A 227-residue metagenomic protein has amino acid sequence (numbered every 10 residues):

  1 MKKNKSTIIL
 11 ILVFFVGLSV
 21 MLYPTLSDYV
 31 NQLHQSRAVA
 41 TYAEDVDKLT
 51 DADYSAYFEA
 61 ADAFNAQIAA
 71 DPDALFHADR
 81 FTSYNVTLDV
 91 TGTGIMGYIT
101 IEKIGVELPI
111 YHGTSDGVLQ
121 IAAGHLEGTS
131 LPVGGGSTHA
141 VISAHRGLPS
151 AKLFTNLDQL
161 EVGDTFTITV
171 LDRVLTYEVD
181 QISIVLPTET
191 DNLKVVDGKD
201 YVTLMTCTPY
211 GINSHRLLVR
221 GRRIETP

Functional and structural regions predicted by a protein language model:
N4-T7, V13-P227: Solvent-exposed, non-transmembrane regions of membrane-associated and secreted proteins
